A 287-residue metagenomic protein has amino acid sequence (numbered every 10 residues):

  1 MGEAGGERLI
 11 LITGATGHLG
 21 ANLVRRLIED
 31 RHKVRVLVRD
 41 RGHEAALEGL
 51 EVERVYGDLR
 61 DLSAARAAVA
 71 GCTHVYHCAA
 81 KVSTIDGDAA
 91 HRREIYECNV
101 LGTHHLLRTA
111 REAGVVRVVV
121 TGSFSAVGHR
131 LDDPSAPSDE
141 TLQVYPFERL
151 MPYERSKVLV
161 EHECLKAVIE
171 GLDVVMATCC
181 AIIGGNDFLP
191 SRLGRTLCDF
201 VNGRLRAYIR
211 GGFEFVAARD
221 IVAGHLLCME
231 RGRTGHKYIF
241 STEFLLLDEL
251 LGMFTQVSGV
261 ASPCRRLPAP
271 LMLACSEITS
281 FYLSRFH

Functional and structural regions predicted by a protein language model:
G2-E3, E7-H32: N-terminal Rossmann NAD(P)H-binding glycine-rich loop of SDR-like oxidoreductase domains
R41-E48, V52-L101, T109, A113: NAD(P)H-binding glycine-rich loop region in Rossmannoid oxidoreductase-like domains and their noncatalytic homologs
H77, R93, E97-Y153: Conserved Rossmann-fold NAD(P)-dependent oxidoreductase catalytic core, especially the SDR/UDP-sugar
G87-D88, V144-E148, R195-V216, D220: A conserved pocket-lining segment of Rossmann-fold NAD(P)-dependent short-chain dehydrogenase/reductase
R93, R149-P152, C180-L189, R206-R219: Glycine-rich "substrate-gating" loop/helix at the edge of Rossmann-like oxidoreductase active sites
H105, L159, R192, I209-E230 (+1 more regions): Substrate-positioning beta->alpha
G122-S123, H162-G185: Conserved beta-loop-beta element that borders a ligand/cofactor-binding pocket
G224-H287: Mid/C-terminal beta-alpha module of Rossmann-like enzyme folds, strongest in SDR-family dehydrogenases/epimerases
